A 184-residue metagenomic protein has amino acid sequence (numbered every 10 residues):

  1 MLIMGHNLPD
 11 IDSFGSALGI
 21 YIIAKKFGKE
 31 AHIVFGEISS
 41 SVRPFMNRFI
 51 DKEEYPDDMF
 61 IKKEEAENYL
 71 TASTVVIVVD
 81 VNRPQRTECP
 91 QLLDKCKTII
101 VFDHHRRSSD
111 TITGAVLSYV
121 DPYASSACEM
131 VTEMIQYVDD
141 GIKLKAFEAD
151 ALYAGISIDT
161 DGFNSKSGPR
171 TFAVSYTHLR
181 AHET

Functional and structural regions predicted by a protein language model:
M1-P9, L18-K29, R106-E183: A structured phosphate/pyrophosphate-recognition subdomain
L2-A66: Anionic-ligand anchoring segments at beta-strand to alpha-helix junctions in alpha/beta enzyme folds, i.e., glycine
G15-S16, P44-N47, C89-P90, T111-G114 (+1 more regions): Short acidic, glycine/serine/threonine-rich loops at helix termini
I23, K52-E53, L93-I99, R170: A glycine- and small-aliphatic-rich helix-loop capping segment at beta-alpha/alpha-beta transitions that lines
E37, D103, Y123: Residues at the C-termini of beta-strands that transition into short coil/loop
F45-Y55, I77-P90, A149-I158: Short secondary-structure transition/capping segments
D57-L117: Active-site cofactor/cluster-binding pocket
